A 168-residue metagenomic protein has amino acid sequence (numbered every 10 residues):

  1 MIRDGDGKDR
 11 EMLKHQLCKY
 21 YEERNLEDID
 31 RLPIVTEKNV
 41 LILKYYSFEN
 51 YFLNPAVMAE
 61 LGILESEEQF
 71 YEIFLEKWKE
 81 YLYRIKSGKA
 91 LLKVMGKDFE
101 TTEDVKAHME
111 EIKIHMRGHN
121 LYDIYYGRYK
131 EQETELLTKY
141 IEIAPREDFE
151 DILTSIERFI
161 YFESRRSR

Functional and structural regions predicted by a protein language model:
M1-R168: Acidic, divalent-metal-binding catalytic cores of TOPRIM and closely related two-metal-ion phosphodiester/pyrophosphate
